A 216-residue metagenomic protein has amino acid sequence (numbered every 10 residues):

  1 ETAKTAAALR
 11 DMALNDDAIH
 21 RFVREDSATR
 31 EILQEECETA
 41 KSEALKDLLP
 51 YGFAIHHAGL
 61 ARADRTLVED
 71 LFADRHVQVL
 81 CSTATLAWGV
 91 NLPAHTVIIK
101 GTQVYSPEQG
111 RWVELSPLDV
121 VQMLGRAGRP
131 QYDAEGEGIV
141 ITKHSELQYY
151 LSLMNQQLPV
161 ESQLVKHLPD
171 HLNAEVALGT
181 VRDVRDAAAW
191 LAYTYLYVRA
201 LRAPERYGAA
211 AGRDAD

Functional and structural regions predicted by a protein language model:
E1-V79, W112-L118: Conserved C-terminal RecA-like helicase domain
T5, I99, Y150-L151, A200-P204: Intrinsically disordered, low-complexity regions enriched in proline, serine, glycine and charged residues
L9, A13-D17, L49, H57-L60 (+7 more regions): Conserved NTP-handling cores and scaffolds of large molecular machines
L45, L71-F72, W88-V90, W112 (+2 more regions): Replace "in large, NTP-powered and nucleic-acid-processing enzymes" with "in large, NTP-powered factors and other
A61-F72, L158-D216: C-terminal accessory/connector segments of nucleic-acid motor ATPases
R65, E69, A73-G101, G125: Beta-edge loop/turn motif
L92, T96-P159: Conserved segment of the helicase C-terminal RecA-like domain
